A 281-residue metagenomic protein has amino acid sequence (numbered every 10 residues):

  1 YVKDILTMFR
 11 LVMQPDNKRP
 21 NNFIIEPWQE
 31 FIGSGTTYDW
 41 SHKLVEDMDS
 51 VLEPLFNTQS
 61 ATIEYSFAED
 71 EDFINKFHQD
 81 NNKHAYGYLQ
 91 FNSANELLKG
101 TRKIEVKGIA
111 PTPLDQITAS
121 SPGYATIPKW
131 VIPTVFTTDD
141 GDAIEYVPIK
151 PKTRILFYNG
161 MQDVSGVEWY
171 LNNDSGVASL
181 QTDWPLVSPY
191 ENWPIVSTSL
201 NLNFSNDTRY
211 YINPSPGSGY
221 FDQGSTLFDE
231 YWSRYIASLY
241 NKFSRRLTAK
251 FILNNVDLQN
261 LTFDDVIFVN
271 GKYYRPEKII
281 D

Functional and structural regions predicted by a protein language model:
Y1-D281: C-terminal extracytoplasmic interaction modules
